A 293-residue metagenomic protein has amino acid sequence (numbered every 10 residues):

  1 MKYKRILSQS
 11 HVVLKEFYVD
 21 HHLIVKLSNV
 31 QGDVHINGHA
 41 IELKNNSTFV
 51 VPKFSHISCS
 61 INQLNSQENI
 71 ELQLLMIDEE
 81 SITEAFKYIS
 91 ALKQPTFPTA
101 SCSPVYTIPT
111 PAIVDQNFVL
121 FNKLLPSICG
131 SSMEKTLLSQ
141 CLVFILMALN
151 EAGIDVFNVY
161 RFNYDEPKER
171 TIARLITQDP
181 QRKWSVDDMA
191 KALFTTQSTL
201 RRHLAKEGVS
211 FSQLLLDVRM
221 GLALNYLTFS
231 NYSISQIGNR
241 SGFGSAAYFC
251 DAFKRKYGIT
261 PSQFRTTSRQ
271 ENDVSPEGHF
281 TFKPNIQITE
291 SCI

Functional and structural regions predicted by a protein language model:
K2-S101: N-terminal regulatory/effector-sensing and dimerization cores that precede helix-turn-helix DNA-binding domains
A91-V119: Aromatic/histidine-rich interaction motifs
P104-A112, C129-L137, M147-D188, A192 (+2 more regions): Short, Lys/Arg-enriched, Trp-marked, Pro/Gly-tolerant hinge/linker segments that flank
K191, N239-R240, D251, R255 (+1 more regions): Alpha-helical residues within the helix-turn-helix
A192, T196, G244-S245: Short coil turns linking two alpha-helices in DNA-binding domains
L200, Y248-F249, F253: Short hydrophobic/aromatic patch on the recognition helix
K206, R255-K256: Alpha-helical DNA-recognition elements
K206-S245, T266-I293: Terminal helix-turn-helix DNA-binding modules in bacterial transcription factors
